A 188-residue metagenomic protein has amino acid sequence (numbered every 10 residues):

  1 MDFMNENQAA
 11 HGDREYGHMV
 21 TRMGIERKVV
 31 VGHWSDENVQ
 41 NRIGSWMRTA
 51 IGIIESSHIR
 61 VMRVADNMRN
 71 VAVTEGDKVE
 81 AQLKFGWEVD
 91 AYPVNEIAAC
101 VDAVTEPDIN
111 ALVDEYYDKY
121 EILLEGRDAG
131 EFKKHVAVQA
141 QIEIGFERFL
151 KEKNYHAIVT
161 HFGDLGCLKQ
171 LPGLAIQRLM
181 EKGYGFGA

Functional and structural regions predicted by a protein language model:
M1-A188: An N-terminal assembly and electron-transfer interface module characteristic of large anaerobic redox and radical
